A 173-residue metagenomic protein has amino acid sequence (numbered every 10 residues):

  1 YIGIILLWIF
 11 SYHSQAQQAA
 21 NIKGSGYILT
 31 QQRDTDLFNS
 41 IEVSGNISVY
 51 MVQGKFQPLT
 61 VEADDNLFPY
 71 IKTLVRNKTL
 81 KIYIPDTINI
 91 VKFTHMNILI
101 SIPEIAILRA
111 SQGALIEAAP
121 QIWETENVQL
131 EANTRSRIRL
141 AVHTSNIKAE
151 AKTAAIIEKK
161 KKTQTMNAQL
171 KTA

Functional and structural regions predicted by a protein language model:
Y1-I5: Sec-dependent signal peptide recognition, specifically the positively charged N-region followed immediately by
W8-F68, P85-L99, I116-A118: Short acidic/polar N-terminal linker immediately downstream of export determinants
Q31, F38-M51, I90, N97-I100 (+1 more regions): Extended, compositionally simple hydrophobic/Ser/Thr-rich segments that build repetitive fibrous architectures
R76-N77: Short acidic-glycine loop/turn motifs at beta-strand connectors
